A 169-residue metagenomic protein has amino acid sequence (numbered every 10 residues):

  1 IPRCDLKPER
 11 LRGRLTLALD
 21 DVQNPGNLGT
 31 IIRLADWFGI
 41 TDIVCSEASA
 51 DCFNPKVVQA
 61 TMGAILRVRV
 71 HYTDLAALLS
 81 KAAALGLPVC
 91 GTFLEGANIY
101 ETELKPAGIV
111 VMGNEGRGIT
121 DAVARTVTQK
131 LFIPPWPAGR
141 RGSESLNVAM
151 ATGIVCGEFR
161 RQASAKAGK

Functional and structural regions predicted by a protein language model:
I1-G96: RNA substrate-binding interface of SAM-dependent RNA methyltransferases
L6, I99, L146: Short clusters of hydrophobic/aromatic residues that line enzyme substrate/ligand-binding pockets
W37, C52-G63, R125-K169: Structured adenosyl-cofactor binding patch, chiefly the S-adenosyl-L-methionine
S80, D121, G157: Alpha-helical elements of the RecA-like P-loop NTPase motor core of helicases
G86, A107-N114, T152-Q162: Short flexible/disordered coil segments
C90-S143: Active-site/ligand-binding-proximal alpha/beta "capping" segment
